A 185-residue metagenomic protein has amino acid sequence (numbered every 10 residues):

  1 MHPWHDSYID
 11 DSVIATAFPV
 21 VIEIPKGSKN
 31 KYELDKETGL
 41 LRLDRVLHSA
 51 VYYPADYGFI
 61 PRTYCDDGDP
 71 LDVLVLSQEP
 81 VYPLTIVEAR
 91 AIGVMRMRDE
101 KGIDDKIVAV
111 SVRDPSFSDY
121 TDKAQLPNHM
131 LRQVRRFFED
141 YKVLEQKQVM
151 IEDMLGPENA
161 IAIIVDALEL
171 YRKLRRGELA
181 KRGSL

Functional and structural regions predicted by a protein language model:
M1-L185: Hydrophobic N-terminal alpha-helices or hydrophobic patches in metabolic proteins across all domains of life
